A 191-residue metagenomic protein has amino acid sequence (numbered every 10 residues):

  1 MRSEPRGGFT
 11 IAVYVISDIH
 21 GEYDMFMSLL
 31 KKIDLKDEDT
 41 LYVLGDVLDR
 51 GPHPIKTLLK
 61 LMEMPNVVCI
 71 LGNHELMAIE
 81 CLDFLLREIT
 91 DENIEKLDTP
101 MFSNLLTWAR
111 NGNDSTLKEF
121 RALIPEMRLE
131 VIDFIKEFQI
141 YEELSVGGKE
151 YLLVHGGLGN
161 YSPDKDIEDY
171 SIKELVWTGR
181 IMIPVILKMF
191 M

Functional and structural regions predicted by a protein language model:
R2-K60: N-terminal active-site segment of His-dependent metallophosphoesterases
G8-V13, L144-L152: Beta-strand-turn-beta hairpins that frame and shape the catalytic cleft of phosphate-ester-processing enzymes
T10, K36-E38, M64, G148-K149 (+1 more regions): A general structural motif
I16-S17, L41-G45, C69-G72, V154 (+1 more regions): Active-site neighborhood of phospho(di)ester-bond hydrolases with catalytic His/Asp-centered motifs
H20-G21, E75-L76, G157-Y161: Short, solvent-exposed loop/turn segments at secondary-structure junctions
P54-L58, E63-E143, L175-P184: Active-site neighborhood of divalent metal-dependent phosphoester bond hydrolases
I94, G157-I186: Active-site-proximal segments of metal-dependent phosphoesterases and phosphodiesterases across multiple
G112, G147, V154-G159: Acidic, glycine-rich loop-and-strand cores that form catalytic or ligand-binding grooves in diverse globular domains
